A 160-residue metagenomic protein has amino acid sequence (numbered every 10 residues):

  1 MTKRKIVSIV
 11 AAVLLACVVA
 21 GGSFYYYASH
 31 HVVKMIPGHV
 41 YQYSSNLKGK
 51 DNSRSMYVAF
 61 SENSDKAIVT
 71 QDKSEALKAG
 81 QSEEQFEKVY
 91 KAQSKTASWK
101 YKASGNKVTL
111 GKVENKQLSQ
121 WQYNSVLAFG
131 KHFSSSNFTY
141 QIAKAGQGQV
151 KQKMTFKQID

Functional and structural regions predicted by a protein language model:
M1, Y27, K157-D160: Intrinsically disordered, low-complexity repeat and linker tracts
M1-K5, V13: Positively charged n-region of N-terminal signal peptides that target proteins for export
I9-S23: Hydrophobic membrane-insertion alpha-helices, especially the h-region of bacterial N-terminal signal peptides
A20-V33: Membrane-interface motif at the C-terminal end of an N-terminal transmembrane signal
H31-M56: Tryptophan-anchored aromatic micro-motifs
K48-N52, T70-K144: Contiguous, well-ordered beta-strand patches that form the walls/edges of small beta-barrel/beta-sandwich domains
K50-T70: Post-signal-peptide N-terminal segment of Sec-exported extracytoplasmic proteins
G148-D160: Short, low-complexity, Pro/Ser/Thr/Gly-rich segments in the mature regions of secreted, periplasmic
